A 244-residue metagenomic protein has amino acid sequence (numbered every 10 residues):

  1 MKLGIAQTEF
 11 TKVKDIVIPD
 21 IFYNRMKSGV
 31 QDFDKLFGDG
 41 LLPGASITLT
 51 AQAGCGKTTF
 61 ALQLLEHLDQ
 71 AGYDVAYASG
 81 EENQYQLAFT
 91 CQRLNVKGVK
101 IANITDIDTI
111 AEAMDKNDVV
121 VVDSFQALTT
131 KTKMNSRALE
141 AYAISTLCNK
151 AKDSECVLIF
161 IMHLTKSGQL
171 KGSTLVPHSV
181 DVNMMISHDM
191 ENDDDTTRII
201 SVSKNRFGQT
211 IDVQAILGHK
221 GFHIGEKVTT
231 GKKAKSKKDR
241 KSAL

Functional and structural regions predicted by a protein language model:
K2-K97, D108-D115, S242-L244: The Walker A/P-loop phosphate-binding site
D74, K116-V119, D153-F160: Loop/turn-to-beta-strand initiation segments
N83, I104-T109, T165-Q169: Short acidic loop-to-helix transition motifs that present clustered carboxylates
V99-N103, T129-A141: Flexible beta-alpha connector loops of hexameric P-loop NTPases
D123-F125, H163: Walker B catalytic acidic pair
L128-T129, S167: Catalytic P-loop NTPase motifs of RecA-like helicase/translocase cores
A141, S145-L244: Phosphate-binding/switch region of NTP-binding enzymes
